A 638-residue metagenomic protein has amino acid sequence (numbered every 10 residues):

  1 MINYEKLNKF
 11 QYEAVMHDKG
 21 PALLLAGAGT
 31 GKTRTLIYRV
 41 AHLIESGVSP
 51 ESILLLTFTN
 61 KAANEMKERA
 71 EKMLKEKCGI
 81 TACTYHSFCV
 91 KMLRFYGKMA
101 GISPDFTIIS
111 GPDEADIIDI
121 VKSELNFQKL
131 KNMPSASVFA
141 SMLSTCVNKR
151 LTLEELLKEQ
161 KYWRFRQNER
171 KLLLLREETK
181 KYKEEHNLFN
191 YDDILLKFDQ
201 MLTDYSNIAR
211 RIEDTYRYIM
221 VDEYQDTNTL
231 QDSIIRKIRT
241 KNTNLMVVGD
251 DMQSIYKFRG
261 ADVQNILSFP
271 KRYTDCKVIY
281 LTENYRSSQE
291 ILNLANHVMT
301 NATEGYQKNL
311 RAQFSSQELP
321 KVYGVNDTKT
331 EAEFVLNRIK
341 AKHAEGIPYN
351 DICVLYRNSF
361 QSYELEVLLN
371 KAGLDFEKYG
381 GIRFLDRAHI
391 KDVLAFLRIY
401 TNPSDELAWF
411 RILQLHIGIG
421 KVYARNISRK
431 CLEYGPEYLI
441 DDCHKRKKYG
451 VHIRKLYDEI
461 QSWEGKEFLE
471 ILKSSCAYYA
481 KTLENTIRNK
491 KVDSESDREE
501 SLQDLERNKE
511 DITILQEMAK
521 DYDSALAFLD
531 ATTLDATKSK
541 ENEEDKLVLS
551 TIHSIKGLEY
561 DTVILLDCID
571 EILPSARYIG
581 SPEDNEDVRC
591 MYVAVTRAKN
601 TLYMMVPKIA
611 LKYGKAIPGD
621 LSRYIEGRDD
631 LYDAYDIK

Functional and structural regions predicted by a protein language model:
M1-P104, I108, R210, N293-N296 (+1 more regions): P-loop NTPase Walker
I2-K6, Y38, H42, T229-V325: Conserved RecA-like helicase ATPase core segment that couples NTP binding/hydrolysis to strand translocation
E5-M16, G20-L24, L54, A62-A63 (+5 more regions): Conserved helicase NTPase motor core
L24, A28-L36, T274-K277, T282-D375 (+1 more regions): Helicase P-loop NTPase motor core
C83-K91, M220-E223, V248, N358 (+4 more regions): Conserved helicase core region in the C-terminal RecA-like lobe
F88, R272-Y273, S315-E318, I347-K466: ATPase/helicase motor core of nucleic-acid motors
G111-K183: Coupling/switch/interface segments within P-loop NTPase motor domains and analogous charged loops in nucleic-acid
L188, D441-S554, L558-E559, S575 (+2 more regions): Accessory C-terminal helicase-associated subdomains
